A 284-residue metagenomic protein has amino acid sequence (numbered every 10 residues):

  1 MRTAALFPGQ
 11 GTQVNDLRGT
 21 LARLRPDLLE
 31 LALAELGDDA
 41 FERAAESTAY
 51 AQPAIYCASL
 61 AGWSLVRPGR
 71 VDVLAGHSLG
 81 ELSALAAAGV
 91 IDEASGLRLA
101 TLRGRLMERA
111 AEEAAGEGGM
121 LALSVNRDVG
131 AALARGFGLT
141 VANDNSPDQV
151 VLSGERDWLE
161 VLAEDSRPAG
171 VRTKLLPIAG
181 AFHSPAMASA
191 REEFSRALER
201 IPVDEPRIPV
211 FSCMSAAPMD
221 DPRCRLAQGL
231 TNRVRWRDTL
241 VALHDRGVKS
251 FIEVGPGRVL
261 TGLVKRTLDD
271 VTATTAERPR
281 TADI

Functional and structural regions predicted by a protein language model:
M1-R67, P202-I284: Acyltransferase/transacylase module recognition
A4, L74-G76, G96, M120-A122 (+1 more regions): Short glycine-aspartate micro-motif
Q10-G11, G37-D38, A88-R233: Alpha/beta catalytic cores of group-transfer enzymes, especially the acyltransferase/condensing modules of polyketide
Q10-Q13, S78, L82, R156 (+2 more regions): Gly/Ser/Thr-rich beta-alpha loop segments that engage phosphate groups in nucleotides
Q52, G76-H77, D144, E155: Conserved alpha/beta-hydrolase "nucleophile elbow" surrounding the catalytic nucleophile
C57, G76, S153-G154, E253: Short beta-strand scaffold positions
S59, D72-A84, A88, D92: Gly/Ala-rich beta-loop-alpha elbow adjacent to hydrolase catalytic centers
